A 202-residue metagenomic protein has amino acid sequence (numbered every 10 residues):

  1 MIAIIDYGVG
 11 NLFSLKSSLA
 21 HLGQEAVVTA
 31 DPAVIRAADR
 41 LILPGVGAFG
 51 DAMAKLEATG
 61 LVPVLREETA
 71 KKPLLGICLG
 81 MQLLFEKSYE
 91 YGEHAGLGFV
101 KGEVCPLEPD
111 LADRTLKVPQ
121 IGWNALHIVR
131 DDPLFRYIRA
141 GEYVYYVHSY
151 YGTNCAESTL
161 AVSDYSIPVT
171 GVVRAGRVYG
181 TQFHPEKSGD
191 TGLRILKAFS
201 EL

Functional and structural regions predicted by a protein language model:
M1, A26-A37: Short acidic low-complexity segments
I2-Q24, F183-K187: N-terminal beta1-alpha1 ligand-phosphate binding loop
R36-G45: Short acidic/histidine-rich motifs immediately flanking catalytic phosphotransfer sites in two-component signaling
G47-Q120: Cysteine-nucleophile active-site neighborhood
K87-I167: Pocket-forming structural segment of enzyme catalytic cores
I167-R174: Short, surface-exposed beta-strand/loop micro-motifs that present aromatic residues
T181-L202: Acyltransferase
